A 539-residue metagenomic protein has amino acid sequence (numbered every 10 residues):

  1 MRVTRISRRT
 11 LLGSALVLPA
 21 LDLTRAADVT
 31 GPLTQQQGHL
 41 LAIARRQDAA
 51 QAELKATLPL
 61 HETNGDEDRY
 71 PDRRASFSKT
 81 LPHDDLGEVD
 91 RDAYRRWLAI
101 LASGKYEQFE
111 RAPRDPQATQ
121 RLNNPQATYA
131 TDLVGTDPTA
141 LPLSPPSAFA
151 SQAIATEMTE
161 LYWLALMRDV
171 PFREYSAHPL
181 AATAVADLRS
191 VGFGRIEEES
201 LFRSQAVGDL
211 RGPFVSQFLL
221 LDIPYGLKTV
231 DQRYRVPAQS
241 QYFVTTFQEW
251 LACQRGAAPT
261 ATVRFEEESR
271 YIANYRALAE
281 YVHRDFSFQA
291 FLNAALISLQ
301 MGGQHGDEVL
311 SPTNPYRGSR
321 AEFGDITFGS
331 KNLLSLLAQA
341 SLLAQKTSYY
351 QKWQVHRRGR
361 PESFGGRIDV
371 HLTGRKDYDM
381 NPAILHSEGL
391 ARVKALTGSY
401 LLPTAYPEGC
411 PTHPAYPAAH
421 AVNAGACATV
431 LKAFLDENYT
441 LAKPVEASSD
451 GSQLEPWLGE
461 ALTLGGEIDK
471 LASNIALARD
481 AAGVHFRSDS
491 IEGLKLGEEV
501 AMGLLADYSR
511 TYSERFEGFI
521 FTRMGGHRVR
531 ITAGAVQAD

Functional and structural regions predicted by a protein language model:
M1-L16: N-terminal secretory signal peptides and thylakoid transit peptides that target proteins across membranes
D22-A26: Sec/Tat signal peptide C-region and signal peptidase I cleavage site
A27-R487, I491-D539: Hydrophobic alpha-helical bundle signature of multipass membrane enzymes
